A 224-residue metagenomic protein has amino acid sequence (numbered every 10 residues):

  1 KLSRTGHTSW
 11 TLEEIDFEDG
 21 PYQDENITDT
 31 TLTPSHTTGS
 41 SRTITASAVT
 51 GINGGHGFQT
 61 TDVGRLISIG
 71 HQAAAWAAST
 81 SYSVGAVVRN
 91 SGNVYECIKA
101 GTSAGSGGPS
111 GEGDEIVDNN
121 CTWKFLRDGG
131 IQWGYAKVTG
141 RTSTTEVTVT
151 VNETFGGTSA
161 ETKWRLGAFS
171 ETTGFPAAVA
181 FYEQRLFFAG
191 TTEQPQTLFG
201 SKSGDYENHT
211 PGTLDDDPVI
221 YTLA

Functional and structural regions predicted by a protein language model:
K1-L2, V179: Broad, structure-driven detector of short, well-ordered beta-strand segments within folded domains
L2-R4, S9-A104, T122-S159: Autoprocessing Asn-cyclization modules and mimics
E18, N26-T28, T33, G111-G113 (+3 more regions): Generic preference for flexible, low-structure residues
E25, R42, S47, D114-E115 (+3 more regions): Residue-level marker of intrinsically disordered, low-complexity segments enriched for small/polar residues
I98, P109-G111, F199: A generic "cationic amphipathic patch" detector
G105-V117, C121: Short, tandemly repeated low-complexity microdomains enriched for cysteine and small residues
E161-R185, A189-A224: Beta-propeller and closely related beta-pinwheel folds
